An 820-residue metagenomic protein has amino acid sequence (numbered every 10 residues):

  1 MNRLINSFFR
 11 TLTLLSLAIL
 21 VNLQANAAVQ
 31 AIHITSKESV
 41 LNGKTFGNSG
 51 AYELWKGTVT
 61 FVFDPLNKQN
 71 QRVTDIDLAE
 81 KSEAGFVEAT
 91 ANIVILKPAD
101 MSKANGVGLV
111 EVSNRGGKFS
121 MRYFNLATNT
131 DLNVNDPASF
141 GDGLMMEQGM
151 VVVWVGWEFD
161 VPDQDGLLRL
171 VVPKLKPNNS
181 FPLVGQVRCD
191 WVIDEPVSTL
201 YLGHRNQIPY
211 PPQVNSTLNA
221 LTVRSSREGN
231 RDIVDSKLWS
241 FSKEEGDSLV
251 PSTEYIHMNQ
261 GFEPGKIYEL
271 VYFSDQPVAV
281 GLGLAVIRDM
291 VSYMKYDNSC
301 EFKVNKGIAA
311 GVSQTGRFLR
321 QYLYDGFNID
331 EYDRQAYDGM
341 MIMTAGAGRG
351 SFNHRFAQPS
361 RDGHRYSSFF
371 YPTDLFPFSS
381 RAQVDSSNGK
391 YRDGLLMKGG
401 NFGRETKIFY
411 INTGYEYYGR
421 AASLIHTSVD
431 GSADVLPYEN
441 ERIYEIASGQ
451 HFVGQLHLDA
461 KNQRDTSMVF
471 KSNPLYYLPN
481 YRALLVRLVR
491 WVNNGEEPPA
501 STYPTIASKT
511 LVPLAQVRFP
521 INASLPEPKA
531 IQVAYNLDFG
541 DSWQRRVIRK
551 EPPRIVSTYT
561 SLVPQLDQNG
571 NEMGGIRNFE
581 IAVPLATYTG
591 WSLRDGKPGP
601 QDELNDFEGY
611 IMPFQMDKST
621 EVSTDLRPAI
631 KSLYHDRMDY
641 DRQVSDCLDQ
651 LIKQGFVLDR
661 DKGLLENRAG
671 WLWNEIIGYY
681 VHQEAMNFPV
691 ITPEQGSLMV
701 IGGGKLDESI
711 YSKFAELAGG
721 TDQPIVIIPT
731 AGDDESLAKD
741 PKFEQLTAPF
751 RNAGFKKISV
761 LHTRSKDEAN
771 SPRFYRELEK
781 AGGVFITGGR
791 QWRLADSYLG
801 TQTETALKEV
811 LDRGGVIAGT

Functional and structural regions predicted by a protein language model:
M1-T13: Bacterial N-terminal signal peptides that target proteins for export
T11-N22: Bacterial N-terminal signal peptides
N22-A28: Sec/Tat signal peptide C-region and signal peptidase I cleavage site
A28-A685: C-terminal His-loop and adjacent cap/lid subdomain of alpha/beta-hydrolase
M121-R122, Q791-T801: Glycine/threonine-rich flexible loop motifs
L144, E777-K780, Q802-R813: Catalytic-core regions built around general acid/base machinery
G311-R317, F785-G788, A806-T820: Catalytic nucleophile loop
M686-R793: Extended, subdomain-level signal for the structured scaffold at the beginning of enzyme domains
